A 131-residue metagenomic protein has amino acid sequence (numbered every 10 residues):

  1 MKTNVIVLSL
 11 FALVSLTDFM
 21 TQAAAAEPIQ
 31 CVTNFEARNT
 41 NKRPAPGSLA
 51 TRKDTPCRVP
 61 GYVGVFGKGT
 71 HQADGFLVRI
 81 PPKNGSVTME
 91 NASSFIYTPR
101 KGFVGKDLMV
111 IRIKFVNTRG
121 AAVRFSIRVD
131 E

Functional and structural regions predicted by a protein language model:
M1-S9: Bacterial N-terminal signal peptides that target proteins for export
V14-Q22: C-terminal segment of classical bacterial N-terminal signal peptides
A23-T70, T118-E131: Extracellular interdomain linkers/hinges and stalk-like, low-complexity segments in secreted or single-pass
A50, L77, T88, I96-T98 (+2 more regions): Generic structural detector for well-ordered beta-strands
D54-S93: Surface-exposed or secretory-pathway low-complexity segments enriched in glycine-proline and Ser/Thr/acidic residues
S94-G105: Extracellular/luminal low-complexity segments enriched in Ser/Thr/Pro
V104-V116, F125: A short beta-strand micro-motif common to beta-rich folds, especially ectodomain repeats
